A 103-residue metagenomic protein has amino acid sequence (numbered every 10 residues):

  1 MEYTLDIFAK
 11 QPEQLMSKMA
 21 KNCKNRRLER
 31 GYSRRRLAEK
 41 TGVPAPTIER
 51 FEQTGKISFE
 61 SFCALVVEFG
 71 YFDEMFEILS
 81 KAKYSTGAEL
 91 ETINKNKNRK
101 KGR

Functional and structural regions predicted by a protein language model:
E2-L28: A short, Lys/Arg-rich alpha-helix, primarily the initiator
K21-L37, K95-R103: Short basic helix-loop element that most often maps to the first helix and adjoining turn of HTH DNA-binding modules
C23, R34, A45, F59-F62: Helix-turn-helix DNA-binding elements, focusing on the entry/boundary residues of the two helices that contact DNA
G31-E49: Short alpha-helical DNA-recognition segment
T54-E68: Short, basic-rich loop-to-helix N-cap that marks the start of a DNA-contacting helix
F76-R103: Short, charged recognition helix plus adjacent turn of helix-turn-helix-like nucleic-acid-binding domains
